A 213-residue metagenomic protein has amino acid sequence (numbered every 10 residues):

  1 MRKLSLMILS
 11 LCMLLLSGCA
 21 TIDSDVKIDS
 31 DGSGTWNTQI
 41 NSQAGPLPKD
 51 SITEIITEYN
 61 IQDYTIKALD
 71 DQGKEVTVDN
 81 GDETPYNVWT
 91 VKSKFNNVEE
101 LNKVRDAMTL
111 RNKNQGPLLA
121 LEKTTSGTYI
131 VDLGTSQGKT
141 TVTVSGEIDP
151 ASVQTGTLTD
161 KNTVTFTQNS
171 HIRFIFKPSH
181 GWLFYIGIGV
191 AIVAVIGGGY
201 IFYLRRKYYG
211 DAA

Functional and structural regions predicted by a protein language model:
M1-I8, L204-K207: Positively charged n-region of N-terminal signal peptides that target proteins for export
L16-G18: C-terminal motif of bacterial Sec signal peptides marking the signal peptidase cleavage site
A20-G32: Bacterial Sec signal peptide processing site at the extreme N-terminus
D25, G34-T38, G45-I52: Start-of-domain marker
D31-T38, S126-T128: Short glycine-rich, basic-tinged beta-strand/loop micro-motifs
Q43-A68, V131-S136: Post-signal-peptide N-terminal segment of Sec-exported extracytoplasmic proteins
Y64-A213: Mature, soluble, non-transmembrane domains
